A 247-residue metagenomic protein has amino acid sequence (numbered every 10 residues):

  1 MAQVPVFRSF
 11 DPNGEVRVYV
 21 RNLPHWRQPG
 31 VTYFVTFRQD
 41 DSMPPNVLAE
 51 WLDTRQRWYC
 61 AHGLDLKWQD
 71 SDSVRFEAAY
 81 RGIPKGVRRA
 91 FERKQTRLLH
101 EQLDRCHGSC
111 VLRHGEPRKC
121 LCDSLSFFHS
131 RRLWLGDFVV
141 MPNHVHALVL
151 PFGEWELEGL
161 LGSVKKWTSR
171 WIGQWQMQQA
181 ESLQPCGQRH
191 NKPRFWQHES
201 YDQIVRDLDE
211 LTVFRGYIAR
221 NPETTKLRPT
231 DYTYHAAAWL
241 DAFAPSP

Functional and structural regions predicted by a protein language model:
M1-P247: Short catalytic/metal-binding and nucleic-acid-binding patches
